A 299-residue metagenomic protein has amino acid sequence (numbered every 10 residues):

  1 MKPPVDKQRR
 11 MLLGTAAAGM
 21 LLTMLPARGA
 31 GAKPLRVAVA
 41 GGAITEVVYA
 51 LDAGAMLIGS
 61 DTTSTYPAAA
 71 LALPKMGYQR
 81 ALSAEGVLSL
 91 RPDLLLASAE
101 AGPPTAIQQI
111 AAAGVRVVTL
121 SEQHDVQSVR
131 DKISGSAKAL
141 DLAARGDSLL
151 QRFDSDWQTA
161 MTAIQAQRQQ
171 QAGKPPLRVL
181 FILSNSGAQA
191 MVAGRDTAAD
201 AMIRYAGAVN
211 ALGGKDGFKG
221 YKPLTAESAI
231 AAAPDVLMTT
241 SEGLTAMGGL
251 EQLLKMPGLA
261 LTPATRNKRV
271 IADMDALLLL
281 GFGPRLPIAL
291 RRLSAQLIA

Functional and structural regions predicted by a protein language model:
M1-K7, M11, T15-M24: N-terminal secretory signal peptides
A27-G31: Sec/Tat signal peptide C-region and signal peptidase I cleavage site
K33-R36, T105-A188, L212-G214, R266-A299: Extracytoplasmic substrate-binding proteins
R36-L90, L94-T105, A211, L259: A short, structured surface patch at a secondary-structure boundary
G41, A99-E100, E122, K215 (+1 more regions): Short secondary-structure boundary segments
A84-R91, P223-A233: Short helices/loops that flank or line small-molecule/ion binding pockets
P103-A112, V236-L254: A ligand-binding cleft/hinge motif common to bilobed small-molecule-binding domains
A193-Y221, S241, A272: His/Asp/Glu-enriched short active-site or ligand-binding loop at hydrolase and phosphoryl-transfer sites
